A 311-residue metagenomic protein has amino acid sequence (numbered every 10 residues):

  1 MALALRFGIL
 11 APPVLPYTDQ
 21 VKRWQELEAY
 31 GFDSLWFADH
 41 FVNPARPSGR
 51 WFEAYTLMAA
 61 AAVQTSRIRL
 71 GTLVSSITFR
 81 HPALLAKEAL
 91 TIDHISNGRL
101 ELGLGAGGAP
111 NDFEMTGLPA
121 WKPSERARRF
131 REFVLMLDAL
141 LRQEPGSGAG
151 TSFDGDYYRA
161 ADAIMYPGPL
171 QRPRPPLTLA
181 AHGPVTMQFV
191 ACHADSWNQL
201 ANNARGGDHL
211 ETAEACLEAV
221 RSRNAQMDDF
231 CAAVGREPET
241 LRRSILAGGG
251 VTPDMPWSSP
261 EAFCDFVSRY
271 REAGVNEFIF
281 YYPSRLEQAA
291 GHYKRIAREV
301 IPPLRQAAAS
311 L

Functional and structural regions predicted by a protein language model:
M1-L311: Active-site-adjacent structural elements that line small-molecule/cofactor binding pockets in enzymes
